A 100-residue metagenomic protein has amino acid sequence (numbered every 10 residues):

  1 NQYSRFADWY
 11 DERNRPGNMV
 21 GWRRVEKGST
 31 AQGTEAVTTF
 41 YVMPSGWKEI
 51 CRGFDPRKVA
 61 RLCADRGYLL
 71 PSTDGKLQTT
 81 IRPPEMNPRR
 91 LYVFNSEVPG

Functional and structural regions predicted by a protein language model:
N1-G100: Extended alpha-helical interface modules used as scaffolds for assembling large macromolecular complexes
